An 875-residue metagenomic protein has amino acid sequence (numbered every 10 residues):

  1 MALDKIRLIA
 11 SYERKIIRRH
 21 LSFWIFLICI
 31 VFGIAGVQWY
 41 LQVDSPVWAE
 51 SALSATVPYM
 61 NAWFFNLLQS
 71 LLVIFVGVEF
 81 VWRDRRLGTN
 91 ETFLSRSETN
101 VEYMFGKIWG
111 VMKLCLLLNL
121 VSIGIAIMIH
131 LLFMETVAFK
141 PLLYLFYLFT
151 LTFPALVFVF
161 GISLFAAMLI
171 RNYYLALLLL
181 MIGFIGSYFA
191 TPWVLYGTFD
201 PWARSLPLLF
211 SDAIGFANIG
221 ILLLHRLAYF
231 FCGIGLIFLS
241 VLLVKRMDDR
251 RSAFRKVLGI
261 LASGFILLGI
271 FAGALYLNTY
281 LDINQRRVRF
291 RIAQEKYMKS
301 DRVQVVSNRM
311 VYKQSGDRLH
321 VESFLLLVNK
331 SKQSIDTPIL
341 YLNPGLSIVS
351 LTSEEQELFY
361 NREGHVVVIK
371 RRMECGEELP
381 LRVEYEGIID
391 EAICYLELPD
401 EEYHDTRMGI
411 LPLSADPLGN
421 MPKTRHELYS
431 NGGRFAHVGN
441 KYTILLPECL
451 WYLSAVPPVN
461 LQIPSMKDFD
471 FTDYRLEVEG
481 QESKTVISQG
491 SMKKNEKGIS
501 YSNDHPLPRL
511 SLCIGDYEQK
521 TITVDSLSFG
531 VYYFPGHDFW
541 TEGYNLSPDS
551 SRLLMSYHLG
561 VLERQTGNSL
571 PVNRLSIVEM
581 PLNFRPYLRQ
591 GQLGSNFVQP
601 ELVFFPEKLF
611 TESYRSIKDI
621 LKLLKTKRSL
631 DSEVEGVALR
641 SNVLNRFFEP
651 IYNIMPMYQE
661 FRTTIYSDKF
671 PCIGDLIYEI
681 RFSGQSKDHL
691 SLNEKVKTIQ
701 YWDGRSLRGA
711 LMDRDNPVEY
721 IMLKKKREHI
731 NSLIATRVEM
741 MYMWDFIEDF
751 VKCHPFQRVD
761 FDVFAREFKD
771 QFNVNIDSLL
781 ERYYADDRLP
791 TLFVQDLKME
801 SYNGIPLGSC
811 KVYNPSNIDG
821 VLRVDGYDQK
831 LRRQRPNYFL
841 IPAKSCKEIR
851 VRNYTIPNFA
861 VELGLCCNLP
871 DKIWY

Functional and structural regions predicted by a protein language model:
M1-F80, D84, K245-F290: Hydrophobic alpha-helical transmembrane segments
F23, I34-F75, E79, F105-R171 (+2 more regions): Secretory targeting signals
S45-P46, E50-T56, N90, R362 (+4 more regions): Juxtacatalytic substrate-recognition/specificity segment
P141, R646, P650, E660-R737 (+1 more regions): Acidic/His/Gly-enriched intrinsically disordered linker/tail segments that often contain short helix/coil "MoRF-like"
F199-P207, I219, L224, S252-H320 (+6 more regions): N-terminal, polar/Ser/Thr-rich
S334-I335, P344-L413, Q462-M466, L554: A surface-exposed beta-strand-loop module
Y385-Y517: Extended, low-hydrophobicity, Ser/Thr/Pro/Gly-biased non-transmembrane segments
M712, P717-D796: Amphipathic alpha-helical substructures
